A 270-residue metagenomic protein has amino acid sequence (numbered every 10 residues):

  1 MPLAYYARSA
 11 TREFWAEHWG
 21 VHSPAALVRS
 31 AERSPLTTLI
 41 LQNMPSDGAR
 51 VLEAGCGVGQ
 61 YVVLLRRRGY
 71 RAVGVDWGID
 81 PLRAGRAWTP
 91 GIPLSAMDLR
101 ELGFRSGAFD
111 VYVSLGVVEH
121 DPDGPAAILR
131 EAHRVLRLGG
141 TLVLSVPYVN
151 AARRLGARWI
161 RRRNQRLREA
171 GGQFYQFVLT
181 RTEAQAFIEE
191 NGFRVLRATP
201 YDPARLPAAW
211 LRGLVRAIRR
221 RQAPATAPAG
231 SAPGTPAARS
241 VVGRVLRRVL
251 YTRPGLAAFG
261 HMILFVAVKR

Functional and structural regions predicted by a protein language model:
M1-E101, V111-L115, L129, A258-I263: Conserved N-terminal segment of class I S-adenosyl-L-methionine
A72, L142-V143: A short hydrophobic/small-residue beta-strand
L115-V118, S145: Residues lining the SAM
A126-L138: A short glycine-rich, Lys/Arg-flanked "PGG" loop and its adjoining helix->strand segment in the class I
V143-Q165: Conserved class I S-adenosyl-L-methionine
Q165-E183: Acceptor-substrate binding/catalytic loop of class I
F193-A229: Conserved catalytic loop of SAM-dependent methyltransferase domains
R248-R270: C-terminal lobe and adjacent flexible extensions of AdoMet/dcAdoMet transferase-like proteins
